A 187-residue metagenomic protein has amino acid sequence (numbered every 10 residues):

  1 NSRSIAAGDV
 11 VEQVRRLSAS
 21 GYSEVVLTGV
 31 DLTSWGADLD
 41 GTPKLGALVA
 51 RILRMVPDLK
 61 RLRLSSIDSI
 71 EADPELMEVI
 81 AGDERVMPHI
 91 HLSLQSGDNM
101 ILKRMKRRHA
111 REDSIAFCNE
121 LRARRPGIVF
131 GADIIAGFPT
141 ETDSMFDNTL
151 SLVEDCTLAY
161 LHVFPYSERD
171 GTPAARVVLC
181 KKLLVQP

Functional and structural regions predicted by a protein language model:
N1-G8: Canonical Radical SAM [4Fe-4S] cluster-binding loop centered on the CxxxCxxC motif and its immediate flanking residues
G8, E12-R15: Ferredoxin-type iron-sulfur electron-transfer modules in oxidoreductases and energy-metabolism complexes
V10, L45, S114, F146-T149: Aromatic/hydrophobic pocket-lining residues that form the small-molecule binding cavity in soluble enzyme cores
A19-T142: Conserved SAM/AdoMet-binding glycine-rich loop
L53, R122-V129, L150-P187: Auxiliary Fe-S-binding modules of radical SAM enzymes
E141, M145, D155-L158: Contiguous mid-protein beta-loop-alpha structural module that forms a pocket-lining wall or clamp of enzyme active
